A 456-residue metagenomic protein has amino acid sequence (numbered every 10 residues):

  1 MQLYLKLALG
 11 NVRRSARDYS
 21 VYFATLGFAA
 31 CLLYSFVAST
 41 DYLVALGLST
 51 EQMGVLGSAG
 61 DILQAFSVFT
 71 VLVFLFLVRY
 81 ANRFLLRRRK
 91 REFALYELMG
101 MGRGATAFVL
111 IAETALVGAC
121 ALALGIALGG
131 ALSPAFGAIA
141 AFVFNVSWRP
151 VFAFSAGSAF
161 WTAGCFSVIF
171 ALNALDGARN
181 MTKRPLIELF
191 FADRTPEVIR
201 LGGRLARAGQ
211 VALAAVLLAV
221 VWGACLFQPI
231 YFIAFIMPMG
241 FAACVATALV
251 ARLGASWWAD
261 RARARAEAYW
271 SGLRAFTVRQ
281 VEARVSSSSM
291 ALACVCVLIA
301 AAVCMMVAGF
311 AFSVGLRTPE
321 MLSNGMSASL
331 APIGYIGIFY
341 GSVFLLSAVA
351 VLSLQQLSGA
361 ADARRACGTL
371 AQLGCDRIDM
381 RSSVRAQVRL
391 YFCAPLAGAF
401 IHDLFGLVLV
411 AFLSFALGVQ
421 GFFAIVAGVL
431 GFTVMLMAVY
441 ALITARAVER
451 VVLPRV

Functional and structural regions predicted by a protein language model:
M1-S20, R87-E92, G102, G137-S158 (+3 more regions): Feature of multi-pass inner-membrane transport and sensor proteins that recognizes transmembrane helices together
G10, V21-C31, S35-V211: Hydrophobic alpha-helical bundles that form the membrane domains of multi-pass transporters
G10-R13, D18, F76-A115, V285 (+1 more regions): Interfacial "coupling" helices/loops that link adjacent transmembrane helices in transporter permeases
R17-A24, S35-F69, L85-R87, L95-Y96 (+5 more regions): Peri-transmembrane interface segments
Y22-L32, Q64-L77, V117-G125, W161 (+12 more regions): Alpha-helical transmembrane segments of integral membrane proteins
C31-Y42, Y80-F84, V117-V146, S158-K183 (+6 more regions): Small-residue-rich transmembrane alpha-helices
G54-V68, L72, F144-L172, I199-L213 (+5 more regions): Conserved transmembrane alpha-helices of multi-pass membrane proteins, especially helix-helix packing segments enriched
R252, S256, A275, R279 (+11 more regions): Feature representing long, continuous alpha-helical segments
